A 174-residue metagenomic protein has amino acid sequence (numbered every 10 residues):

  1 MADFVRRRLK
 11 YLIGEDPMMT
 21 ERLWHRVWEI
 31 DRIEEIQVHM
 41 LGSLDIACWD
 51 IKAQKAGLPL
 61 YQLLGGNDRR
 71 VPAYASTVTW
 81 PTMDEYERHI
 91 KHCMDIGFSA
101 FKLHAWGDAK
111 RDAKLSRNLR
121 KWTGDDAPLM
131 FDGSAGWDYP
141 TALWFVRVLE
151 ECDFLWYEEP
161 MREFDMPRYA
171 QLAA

Functional and structural regions predicted by a protein language model:
M1-K55: Metal- or metallocofactor-binding catalytic centers and their adjacent structured scaffolds across diverse enzyme
R8, L44, G57, F101 (+2 more regions): Conserved, mostly hydrophobic/aromatic
I46-A56, Y86-E87, K91-D95: Alpha-helical scaffold segments that flank or form the walls of functional sites
A56-P81, L115, R120-D126: N-terminal small/glycine-rich loop or linker at the start of catalytic domains across soluble metabolic enzymes
R70-E85, H104-A105, D132-Y139: Active-site mouth loops of central-metabolism enzymes
P81-M94, Y139-F145: Short, acidic/polar
H92-H104: Catalytic domains of carbohydrate-active enzymes, especially glycoside hydrolases
L103-A174: Catalytic core of soluble alpha/beta enzymes
